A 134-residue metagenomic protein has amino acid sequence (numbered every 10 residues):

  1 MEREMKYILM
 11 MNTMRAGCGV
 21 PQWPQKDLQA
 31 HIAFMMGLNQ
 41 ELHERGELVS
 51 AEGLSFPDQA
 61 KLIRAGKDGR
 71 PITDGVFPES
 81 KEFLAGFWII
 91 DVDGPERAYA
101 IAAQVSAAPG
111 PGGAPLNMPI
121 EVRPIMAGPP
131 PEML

Functional and structural regions predicted by a protein language model:
M1-L134: Conserved, structured core segments of small domains
